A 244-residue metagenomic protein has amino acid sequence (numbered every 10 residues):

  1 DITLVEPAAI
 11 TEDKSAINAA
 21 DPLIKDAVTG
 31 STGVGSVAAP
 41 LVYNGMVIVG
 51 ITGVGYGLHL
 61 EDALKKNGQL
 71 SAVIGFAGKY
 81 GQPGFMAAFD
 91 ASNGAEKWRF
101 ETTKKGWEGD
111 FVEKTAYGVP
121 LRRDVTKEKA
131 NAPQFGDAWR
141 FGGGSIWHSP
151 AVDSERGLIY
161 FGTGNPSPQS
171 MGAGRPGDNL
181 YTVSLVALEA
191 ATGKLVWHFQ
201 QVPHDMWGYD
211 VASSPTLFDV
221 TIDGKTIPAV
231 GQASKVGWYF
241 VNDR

Functional and structural regions predicted by a protein language model:
D1-R244: Noncatalytic, solvent-exposed loop/strand surfaces of beta-propeller-type extracellular/periplasmic domains
